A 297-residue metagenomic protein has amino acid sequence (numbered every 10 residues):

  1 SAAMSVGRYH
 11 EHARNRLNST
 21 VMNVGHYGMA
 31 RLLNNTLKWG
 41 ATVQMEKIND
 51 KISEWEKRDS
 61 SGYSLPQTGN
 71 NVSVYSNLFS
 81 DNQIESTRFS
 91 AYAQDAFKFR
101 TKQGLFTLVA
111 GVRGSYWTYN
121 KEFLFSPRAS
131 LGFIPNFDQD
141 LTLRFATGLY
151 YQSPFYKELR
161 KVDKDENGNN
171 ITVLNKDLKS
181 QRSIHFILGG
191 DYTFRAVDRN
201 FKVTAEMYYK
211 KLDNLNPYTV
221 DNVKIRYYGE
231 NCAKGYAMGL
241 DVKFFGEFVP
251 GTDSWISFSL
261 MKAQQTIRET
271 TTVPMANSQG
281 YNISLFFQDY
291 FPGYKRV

Functional and structural regions predicted by a protein language model:
S1-G7, K51-N77, D163-L174, P217-C232: Surface-exposed loop/turn segments flanking beta-strands in extracellular/periplasmic regions
H10-E11, N82-Y119, L124-G132, F244-G246 (+1 more regions): Surface-exposed extracellular loop regions of Gram-negative outer-membrane beta-barrel proteins
H12-L105, T147, E230-G239: Outer-membrane beta-barrel transmembrane domain signature of Gram-negative proteins, especially the mid-to-C-terminal
V24-L32, A91-F97, A129-F133, L188-Y192 (+3 more regions): Residues on the lipid-exposed face of transmembrane beta-strands in outer-membrane beta-barrel proteins
N34-L37, K102-L108, D138-L143, A196-V203 (+2 more regions): Repeated loop/turn-to-beta-strand initiation elements of outer-membrane beta-barrel proteins
W39-M45, A110-G114, L131, F145-L149 (+4 more regions): Transmembrane beta-barrel strands of outer-membrane/channel proteins
K98-G104, Y208-K211, Y228-V297: Gram-negative outer-membrane beta-barrel transporters
D177-M238: Membrane-embedded beta-barrel scaffold of Gram-negative outer-membrane proteins
